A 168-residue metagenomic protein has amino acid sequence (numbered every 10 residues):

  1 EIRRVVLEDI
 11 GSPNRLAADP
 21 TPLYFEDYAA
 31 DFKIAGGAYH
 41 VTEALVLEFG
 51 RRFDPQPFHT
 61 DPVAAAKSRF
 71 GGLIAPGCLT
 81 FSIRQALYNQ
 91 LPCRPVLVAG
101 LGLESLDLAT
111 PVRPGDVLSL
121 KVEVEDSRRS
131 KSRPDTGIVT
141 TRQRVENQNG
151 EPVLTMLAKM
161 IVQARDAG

Functional and structural regions predicted by a protein language model:
E1-A29, L108, V112-V117, K121-G168: HotDog/MaoC-like acyl-thioester-processing domains
I2-G102, R165-G168: Hot-dog-fold acyl-thioester-processing enzymes
